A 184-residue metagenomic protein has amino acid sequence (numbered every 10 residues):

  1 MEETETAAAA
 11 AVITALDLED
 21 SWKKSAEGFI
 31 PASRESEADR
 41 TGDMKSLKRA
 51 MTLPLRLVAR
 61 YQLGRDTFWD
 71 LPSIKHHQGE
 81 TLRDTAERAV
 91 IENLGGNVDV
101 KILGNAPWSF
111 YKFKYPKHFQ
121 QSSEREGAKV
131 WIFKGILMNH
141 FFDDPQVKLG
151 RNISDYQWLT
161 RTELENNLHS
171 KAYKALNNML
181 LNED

Functional and structural regions predicted by a protein language model:
M1-H140, N177-D184: N-terminal leader/linker segments that precede catalytic domains of diphosphate-processing enzymes
I132, N139-L180: NUDIX/MutT-family hydrolases
